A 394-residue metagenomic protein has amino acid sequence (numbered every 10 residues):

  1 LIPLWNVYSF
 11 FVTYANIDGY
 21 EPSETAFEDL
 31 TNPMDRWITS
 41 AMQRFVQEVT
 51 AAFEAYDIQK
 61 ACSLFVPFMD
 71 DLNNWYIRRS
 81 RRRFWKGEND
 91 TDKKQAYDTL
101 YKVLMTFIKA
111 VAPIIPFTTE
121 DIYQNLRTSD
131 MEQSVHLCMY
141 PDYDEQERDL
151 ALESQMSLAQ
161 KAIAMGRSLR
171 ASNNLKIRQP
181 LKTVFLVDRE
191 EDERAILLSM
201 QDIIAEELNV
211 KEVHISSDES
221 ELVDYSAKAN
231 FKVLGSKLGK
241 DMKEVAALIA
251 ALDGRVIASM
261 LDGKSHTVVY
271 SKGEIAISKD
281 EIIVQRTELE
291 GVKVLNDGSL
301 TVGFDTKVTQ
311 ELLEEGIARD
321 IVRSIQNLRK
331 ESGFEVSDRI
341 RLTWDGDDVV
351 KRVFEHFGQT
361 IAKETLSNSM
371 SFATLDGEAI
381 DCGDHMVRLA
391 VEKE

Functional and structural regions predicted by a protein language model:
L1-E394: Feature 926 captures the class I aminoacyl-tRNA synthetase adenylation module centered on the KMSKS loop
